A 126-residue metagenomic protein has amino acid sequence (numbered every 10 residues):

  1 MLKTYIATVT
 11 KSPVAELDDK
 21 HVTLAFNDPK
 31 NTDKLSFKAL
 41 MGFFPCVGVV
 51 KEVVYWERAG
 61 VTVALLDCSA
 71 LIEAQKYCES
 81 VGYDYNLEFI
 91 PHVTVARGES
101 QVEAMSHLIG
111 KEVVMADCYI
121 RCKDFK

Functional and structural regions predicted by a protein language model:
M1-K126: Histidine-dependent nucleotide/RNA phosphoesterase domain, centered on the 2H-phosphoesterase fold with its duplicated
